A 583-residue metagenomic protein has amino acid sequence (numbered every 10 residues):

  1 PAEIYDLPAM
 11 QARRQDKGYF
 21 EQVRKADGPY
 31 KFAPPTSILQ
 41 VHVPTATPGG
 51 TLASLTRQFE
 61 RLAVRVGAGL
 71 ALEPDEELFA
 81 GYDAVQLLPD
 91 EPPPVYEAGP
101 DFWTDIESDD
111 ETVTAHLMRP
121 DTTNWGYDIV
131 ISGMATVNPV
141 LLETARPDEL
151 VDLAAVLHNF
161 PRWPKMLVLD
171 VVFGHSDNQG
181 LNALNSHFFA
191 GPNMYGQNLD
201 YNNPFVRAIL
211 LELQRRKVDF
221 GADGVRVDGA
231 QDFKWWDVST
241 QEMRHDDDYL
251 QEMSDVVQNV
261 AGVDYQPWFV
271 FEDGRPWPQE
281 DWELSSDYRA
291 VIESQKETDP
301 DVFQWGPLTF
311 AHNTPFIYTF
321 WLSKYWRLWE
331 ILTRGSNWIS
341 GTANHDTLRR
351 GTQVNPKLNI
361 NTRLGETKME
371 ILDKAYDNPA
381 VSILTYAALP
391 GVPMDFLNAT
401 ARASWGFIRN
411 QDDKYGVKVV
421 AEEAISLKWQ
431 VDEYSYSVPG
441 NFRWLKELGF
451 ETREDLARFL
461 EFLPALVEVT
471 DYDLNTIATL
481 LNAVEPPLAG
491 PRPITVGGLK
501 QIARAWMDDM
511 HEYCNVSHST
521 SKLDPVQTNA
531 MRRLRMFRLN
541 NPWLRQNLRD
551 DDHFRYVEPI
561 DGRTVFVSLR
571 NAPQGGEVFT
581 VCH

Functional and structural regions predicted by a protein language model:
P1-T36, G50, S54, R61: The feature marks proteins involved in alpha-glucan
S37-V41, V85-L87, L167-V171, V225-V227 (+3 more regions): Hydrophobic faces of well-ordered beta-strands that scaffold small-molecule active sites in alpha/beta enzyme cores
H42-A53, D128-D148, P192-A208, A230-D247 (+1 more regions): The substrate-binding groove and active-site-proximal loops of carbohydrate-active enzymes, especially glycoside
Q58-P94, G99-D101, E107-Y127, D219-G224 (+1 more regions): Catalytic domains of carbohydrate-active enzymes, especially glycoside hydrolases
E97-D148, D177-F205, E212-L213, T240: Aromatic- and acidic-residue-enriched carbohydrate-binding clefts of CAZyme catalytic domains
P161, S176-R289, T347-R349: Active-site neighborhood of glycoside hydrolase catalytic domains
A261-W444, G449: Conserved alpha/beta catalytic core and glycan-binding cleft of carbohydrate-active enzymes
E468-H583: Carbohydrate-binding surface patches
